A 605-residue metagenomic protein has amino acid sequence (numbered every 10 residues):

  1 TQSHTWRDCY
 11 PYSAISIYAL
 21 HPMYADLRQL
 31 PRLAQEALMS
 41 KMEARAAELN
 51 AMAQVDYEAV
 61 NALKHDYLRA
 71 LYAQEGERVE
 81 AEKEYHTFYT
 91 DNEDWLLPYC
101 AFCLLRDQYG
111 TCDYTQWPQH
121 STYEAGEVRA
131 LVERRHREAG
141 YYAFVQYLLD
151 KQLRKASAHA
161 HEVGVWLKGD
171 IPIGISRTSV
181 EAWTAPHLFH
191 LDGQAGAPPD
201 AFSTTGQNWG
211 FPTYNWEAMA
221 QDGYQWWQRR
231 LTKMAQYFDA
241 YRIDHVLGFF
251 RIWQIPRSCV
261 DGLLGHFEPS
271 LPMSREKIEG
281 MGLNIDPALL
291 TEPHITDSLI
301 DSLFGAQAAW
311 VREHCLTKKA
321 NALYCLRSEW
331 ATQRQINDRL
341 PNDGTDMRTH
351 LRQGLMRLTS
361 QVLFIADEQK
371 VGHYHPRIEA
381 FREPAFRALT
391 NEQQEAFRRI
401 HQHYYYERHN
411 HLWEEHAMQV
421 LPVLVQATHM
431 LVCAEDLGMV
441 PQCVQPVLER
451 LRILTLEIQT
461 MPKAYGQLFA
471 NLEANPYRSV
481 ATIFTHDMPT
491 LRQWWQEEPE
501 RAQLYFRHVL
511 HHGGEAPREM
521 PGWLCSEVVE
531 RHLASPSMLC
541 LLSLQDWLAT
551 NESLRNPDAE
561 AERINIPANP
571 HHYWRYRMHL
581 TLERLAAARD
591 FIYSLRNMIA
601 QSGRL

Functional and structural regions predicted by a protein language model:
T1-L605: Catalytic cores of glycan-processing enzymes that make or break glycosidic bonds
